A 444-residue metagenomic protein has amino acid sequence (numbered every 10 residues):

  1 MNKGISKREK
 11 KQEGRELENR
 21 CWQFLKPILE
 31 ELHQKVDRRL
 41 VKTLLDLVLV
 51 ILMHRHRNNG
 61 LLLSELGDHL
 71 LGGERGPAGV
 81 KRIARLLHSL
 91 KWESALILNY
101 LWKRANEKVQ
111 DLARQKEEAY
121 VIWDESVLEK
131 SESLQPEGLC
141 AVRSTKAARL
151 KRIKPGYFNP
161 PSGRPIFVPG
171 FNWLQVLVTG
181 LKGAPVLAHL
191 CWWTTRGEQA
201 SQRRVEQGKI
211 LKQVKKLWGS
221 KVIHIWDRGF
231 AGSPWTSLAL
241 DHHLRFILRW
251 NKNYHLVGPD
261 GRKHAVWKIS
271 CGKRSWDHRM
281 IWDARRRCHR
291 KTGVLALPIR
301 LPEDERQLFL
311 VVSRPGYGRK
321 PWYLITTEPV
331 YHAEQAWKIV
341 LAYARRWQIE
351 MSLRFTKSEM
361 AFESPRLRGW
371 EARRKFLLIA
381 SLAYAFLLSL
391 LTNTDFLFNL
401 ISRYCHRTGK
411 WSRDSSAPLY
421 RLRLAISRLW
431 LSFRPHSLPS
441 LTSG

Functional and structural regions predicted by a protein language model:
M1-K42, L52-R57, L98, K116-E117 (+2 more regions): Single, function-defining residue in the core of a domain
E31-I97, G180: Short, positively charged, Gly/Tyr-enriched micro-motifs that form contact patches at catalytic or ligand/partner
L49-M53, A84-K182, L295: Active-site-proximal, Lys/Arg-enriched surface segment that forms a nucleic-acid-binding/basic interface patch
N59, L63, G76-V80, K116 (+3 more regions): Generic structural signal for well-ordered secondary structure
R82-I83, A147, W192, F398: Sparse recognition of residues in long alpha-helices and their boundaries
